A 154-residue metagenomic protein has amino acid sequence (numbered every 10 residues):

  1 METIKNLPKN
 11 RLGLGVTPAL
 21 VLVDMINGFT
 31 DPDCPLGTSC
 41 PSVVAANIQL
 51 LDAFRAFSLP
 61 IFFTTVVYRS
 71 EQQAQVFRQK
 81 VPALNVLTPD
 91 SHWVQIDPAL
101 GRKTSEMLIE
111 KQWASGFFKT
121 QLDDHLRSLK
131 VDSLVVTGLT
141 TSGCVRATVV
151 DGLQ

Functional and structural regions predicted by a protein language model:
M1-R102, M107: Active-site acidic carboxylates
F29, F117, G143-C144: Short, solvent-exposed loop/turn segments at secondary-structure junctions
D33, K119-T120, R146: Conserved strand-to-helix beginnings and helix N-cap segments that scaffold or border functional pockets
P60, D132, Q154: Residue-level detector of anion-binding/catalytic polar loops
D90-L139: Internal catalytic-core helix/loop-beta-alpha segment that presents or stabilizes conserved functional determinants
V145-Q154: Short Gly/Thr/Asp-enriched flexible loops that form oxyanion-binding sites at enzyme active sites
